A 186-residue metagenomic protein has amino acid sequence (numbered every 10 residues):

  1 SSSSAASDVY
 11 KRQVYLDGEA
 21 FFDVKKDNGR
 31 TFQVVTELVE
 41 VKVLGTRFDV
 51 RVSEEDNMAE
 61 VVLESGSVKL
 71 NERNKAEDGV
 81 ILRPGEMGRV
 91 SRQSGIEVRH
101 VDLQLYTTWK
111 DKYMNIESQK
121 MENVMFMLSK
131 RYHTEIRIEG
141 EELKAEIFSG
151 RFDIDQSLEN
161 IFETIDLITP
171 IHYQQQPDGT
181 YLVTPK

Functional and structural regions predicted by a protein language model:
S2-A6: Positively charged, low-complexity/disordered segments
S7-K186: A residue-level detector for the "anchor" residue at the start of short, highly conserved motifs
